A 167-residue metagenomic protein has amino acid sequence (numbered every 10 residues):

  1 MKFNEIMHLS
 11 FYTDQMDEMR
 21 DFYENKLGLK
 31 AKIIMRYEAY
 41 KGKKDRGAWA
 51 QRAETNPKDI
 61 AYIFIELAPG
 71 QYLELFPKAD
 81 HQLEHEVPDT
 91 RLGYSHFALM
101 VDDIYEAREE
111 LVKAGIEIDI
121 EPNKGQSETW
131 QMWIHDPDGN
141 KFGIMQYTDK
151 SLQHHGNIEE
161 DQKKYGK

Functional and structural regions predicted by a protein language model:
M1-K2, F11, I34, L99 (+1 more regions): Vicinal oxygen chelate
I6-H8, T90-H96: Eukaryotic phosphotyrosine signaling hubs
Y12-G70: Core segments of cupin and vicinal oxygen chelate
Y40-K44, H81-E86, L152-H154: A short, acidic/glycine-rich surface segment
K58-D59, G93, E128: Exposed loop/turn and edge beta-strand positions of beta-sandwich/beta-sheet ligand-binding modules
Y62, Y72, Q131-W133: Short hydrophobic/aromatic beta-strand element in the GNAT-like acyltransferase core that lines or flanks the acyl-donor
L67, Y72-Q82, E86-L92: Helix-adjacent hinge/juxtasegments
